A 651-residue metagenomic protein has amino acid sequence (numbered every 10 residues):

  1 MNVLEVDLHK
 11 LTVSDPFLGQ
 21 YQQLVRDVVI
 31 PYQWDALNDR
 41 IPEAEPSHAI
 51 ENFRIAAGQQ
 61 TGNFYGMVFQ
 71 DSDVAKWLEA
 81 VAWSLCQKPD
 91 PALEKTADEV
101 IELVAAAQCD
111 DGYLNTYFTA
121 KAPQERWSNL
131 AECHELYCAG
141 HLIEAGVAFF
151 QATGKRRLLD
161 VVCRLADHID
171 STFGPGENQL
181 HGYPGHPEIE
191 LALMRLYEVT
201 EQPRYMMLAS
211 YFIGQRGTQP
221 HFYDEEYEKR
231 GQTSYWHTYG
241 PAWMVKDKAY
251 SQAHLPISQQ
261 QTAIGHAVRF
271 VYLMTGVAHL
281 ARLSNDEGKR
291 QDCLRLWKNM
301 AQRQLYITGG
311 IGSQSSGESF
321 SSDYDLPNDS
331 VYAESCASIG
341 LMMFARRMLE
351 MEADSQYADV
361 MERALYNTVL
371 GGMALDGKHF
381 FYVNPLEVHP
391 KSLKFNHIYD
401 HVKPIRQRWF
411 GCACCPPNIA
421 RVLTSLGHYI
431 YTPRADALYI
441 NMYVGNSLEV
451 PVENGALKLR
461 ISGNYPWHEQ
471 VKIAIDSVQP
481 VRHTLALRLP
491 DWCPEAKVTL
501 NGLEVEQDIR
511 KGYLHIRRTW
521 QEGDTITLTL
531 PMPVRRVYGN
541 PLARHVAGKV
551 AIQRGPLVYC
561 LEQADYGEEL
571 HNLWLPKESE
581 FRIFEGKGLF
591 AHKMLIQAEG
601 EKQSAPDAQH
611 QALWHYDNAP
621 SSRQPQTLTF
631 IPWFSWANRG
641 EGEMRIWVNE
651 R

Functional and structural regions predicted by a protein language model:
M1-D73, D98-F118: Low-complexity, Ser/Thr/Pro/Gly-enriched N-terminal "stalk/linker" regions
L4, S47-G66, N115-H134, P184-L196 (+3 more regions): Carbohydrate-binding/catalytic loop surfaces
D15, Q22, R26, W34 (+10 more regions): Hydrophobic core segments within long, regular secondary-structure runs in both alpha- and beta-rich folds
L18, L78-P91, G140-K155, I189-E201 (+6 more regions): Well-ordered alpha-helical scaffold segments within catalytic/enzyme domains
K121-V199: A conserved hydrophobic secondary-structure block that centers on an alpha-helix together with its immediately flanking
A209, C293, S355, D359-N367 (+3 more regions): C-terminal beta-rich recognition modules with glycine/proline-rich loops and embedded aromatic residues
G276-R303, L326-K378, H389: Catalytic-core region of carbohydrate-active enzymes that cleave or remodel glycosidic bonds
C493-I516, R536-L542: Solvent-exposed beta-strand/loop surfaces of large extracellular or lumenal domains
